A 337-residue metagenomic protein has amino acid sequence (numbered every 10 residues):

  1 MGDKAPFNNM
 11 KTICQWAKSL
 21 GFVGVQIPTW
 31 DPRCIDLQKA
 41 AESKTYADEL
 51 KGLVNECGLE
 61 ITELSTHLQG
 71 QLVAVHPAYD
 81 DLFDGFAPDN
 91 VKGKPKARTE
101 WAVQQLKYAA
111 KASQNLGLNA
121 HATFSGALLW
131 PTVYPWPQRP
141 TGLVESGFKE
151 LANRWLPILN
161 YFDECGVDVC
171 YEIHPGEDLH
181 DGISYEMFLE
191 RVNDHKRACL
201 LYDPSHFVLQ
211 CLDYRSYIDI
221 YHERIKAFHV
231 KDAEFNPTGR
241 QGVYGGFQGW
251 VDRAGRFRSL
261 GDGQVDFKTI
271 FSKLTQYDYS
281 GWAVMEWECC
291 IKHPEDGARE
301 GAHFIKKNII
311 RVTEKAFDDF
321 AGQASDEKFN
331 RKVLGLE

Functional and structural regions predicted by a protein language model:
M1-A120, E145-K149, N153-L156, D163 (+4 more regions): N-terminal pre-domain/capping segments
G24, A120, A227, G281-W282: Residues at the N-termini of beta-strands
G24-V25, L64, L143-Q264, A316-F317: Acidic/histidine-rich catalytic cores of soluble enzymes
T29-R33, T66-G70, S125-L129, I173-E177 (+3 more regions): Active-site-proximal loop/turn and secondary-structure-junction residues that shape catalytic pockets, frequently
L72-F86, P131-P137, P237-V251: Short, flexible, mixed-charge acidic loops at enzyme active sites
H76-D81, A122-P140, G176-Y185: Active-site-proximal loop/short-helix segments that contain or immediately flank catalytic acid/base residue(s)
A109-P137, C165-H174, V284-M285: Active-site groove signature of glycoside hydrolases
V284-P294, G322: A short, acidic, flexible beta-alpha connecting loop/helix-capping segment that sits on the rim of active
